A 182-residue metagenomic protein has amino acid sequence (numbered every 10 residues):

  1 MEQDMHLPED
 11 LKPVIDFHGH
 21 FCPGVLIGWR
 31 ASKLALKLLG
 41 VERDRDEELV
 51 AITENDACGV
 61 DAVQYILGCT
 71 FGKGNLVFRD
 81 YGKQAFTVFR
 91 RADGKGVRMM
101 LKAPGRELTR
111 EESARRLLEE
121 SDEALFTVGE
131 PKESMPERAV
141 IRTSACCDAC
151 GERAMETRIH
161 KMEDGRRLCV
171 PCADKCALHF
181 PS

Functional and structural regions predicted by a protein language model:
M1-F21, V25-S182: Non-transmembrane, aqueous-exposed alpha-helical and coiled segments at domain scale
